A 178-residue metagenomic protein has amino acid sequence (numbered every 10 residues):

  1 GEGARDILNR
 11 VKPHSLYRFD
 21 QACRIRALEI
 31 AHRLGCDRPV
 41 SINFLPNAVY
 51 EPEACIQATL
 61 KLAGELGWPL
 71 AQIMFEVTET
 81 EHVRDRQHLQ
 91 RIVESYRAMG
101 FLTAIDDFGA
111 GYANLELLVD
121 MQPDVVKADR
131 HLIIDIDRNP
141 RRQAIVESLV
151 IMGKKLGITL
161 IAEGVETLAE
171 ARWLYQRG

Functional and structural regions predicted by a protein language model:
G1-L8: Active-site core of bacterial EAL-family cyclic-dinucleotide phosphodiesterase domains
A4, A54-C55, D85-L89, N114 (+2 more regions): Residues at alpha-helix caps and immediate loop-helix transition turns in enzyme cores, especially N- and C-cap
N9-P13: PAS-family sensory/regulatory domains
Y17-H88, G164: Catalytic core of bacterial c-di-GMP phosphodiesterases, primarily the EAL and HD-GYP domains, capturing alpha-helical
P46-A48, E79-E81, D107-G109, N114 (+2 more regions): Active-site-proximal loop/turn and secondary-structure-junction residues that shape catalytic pockets, frequently
W68-A71, F75, H88-I105, M121-G178: C-terminal EAL-domain catalytic cores of bacterial cyclic di-GMP phosphodiesterases
L118: Short glycine-biased active-site loop of nucleotidyltransferases that positions the nucleotide triphosphate and helps
